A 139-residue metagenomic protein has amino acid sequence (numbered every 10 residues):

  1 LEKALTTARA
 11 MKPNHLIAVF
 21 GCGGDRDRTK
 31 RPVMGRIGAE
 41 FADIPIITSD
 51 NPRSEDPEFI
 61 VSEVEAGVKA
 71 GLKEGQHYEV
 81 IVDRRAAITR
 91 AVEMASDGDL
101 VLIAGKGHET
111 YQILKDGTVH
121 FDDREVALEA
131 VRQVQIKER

Functional and structural regions predicted by a protein language model:
L1-R139: ATP-dependent carboxylate-amine ligase
